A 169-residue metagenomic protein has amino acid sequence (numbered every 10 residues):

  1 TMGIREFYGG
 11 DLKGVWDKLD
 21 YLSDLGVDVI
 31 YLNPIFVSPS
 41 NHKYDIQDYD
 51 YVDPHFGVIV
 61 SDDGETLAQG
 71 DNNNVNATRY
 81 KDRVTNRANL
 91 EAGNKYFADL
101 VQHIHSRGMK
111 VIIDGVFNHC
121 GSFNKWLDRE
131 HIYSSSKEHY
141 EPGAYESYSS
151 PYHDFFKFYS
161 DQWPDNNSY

Functional and structural regions predicted by a protein language model:
T1-D17, D24-D28, I35-Y169: Substrate-binding/active-site clefts of carbohydrate-active enzymes
